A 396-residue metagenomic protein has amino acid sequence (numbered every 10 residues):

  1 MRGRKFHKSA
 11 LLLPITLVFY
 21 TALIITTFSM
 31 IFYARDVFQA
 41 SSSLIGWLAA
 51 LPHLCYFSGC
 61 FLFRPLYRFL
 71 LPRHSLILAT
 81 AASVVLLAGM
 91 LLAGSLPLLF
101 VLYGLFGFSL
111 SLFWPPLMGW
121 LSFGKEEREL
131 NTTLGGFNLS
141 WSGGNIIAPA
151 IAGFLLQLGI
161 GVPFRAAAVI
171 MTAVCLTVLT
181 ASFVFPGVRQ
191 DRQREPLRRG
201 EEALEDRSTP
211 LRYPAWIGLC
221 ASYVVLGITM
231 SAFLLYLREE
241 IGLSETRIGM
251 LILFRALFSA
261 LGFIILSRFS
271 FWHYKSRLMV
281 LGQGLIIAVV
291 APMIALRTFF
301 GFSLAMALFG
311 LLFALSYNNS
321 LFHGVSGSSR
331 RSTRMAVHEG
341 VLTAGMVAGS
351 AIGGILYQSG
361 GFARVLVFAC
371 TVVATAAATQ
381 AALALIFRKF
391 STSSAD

Functional and structural regions predicted by a protein language model:
M1-F6, F185-W216: Juxtamembrane intracellular "pre-TM" segments in multi-pass secondary transporters
R4-H53, P214, G218, Y223 (+2 more regions): Helix-loop boundary and gating motifs at the non-cytosolic
G59-L71, L156, G262-Y274, Y357: Helix-to-loop junctions at the C-terminal end of transmembrane segments in multipass secondary transporters
H74-A88, R277-A291: Structural signature of the two symmetry-related core transmembrane helices
F106-L139: Cytoplasmic helix-loop-helix junction between adjacent transmembrane helices in 12-TM secondary transporters
L112-K125, A314-S328: Intracellular juxtamembrane helix-capping segments at the cytosolic ends of symmetry-related transmembrane helices
F164-T180, L366-A381: Symmetry-related core transmembrane helices of the 12-TM Major Facilitator Superfamily/SLC fold
S332-S359: A late C-terminal transmembrane helix in Major Facilitator Superfamily
